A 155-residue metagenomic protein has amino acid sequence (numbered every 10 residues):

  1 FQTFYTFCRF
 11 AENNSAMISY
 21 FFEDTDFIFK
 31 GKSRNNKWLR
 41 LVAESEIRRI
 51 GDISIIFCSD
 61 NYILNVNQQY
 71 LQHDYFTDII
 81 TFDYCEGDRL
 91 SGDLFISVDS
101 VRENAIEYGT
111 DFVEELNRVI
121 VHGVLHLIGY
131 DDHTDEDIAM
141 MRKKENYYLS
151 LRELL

Functional and structural regions predicted by a protein language model:
Q2-N117, I128-L155: An acidic/histidine-cluster motif and surrounding catalytic segment that typifies divalent-metal-assisted enzyme active
L125: Conserved ATP-binding N-box helix of the HATPase_c
